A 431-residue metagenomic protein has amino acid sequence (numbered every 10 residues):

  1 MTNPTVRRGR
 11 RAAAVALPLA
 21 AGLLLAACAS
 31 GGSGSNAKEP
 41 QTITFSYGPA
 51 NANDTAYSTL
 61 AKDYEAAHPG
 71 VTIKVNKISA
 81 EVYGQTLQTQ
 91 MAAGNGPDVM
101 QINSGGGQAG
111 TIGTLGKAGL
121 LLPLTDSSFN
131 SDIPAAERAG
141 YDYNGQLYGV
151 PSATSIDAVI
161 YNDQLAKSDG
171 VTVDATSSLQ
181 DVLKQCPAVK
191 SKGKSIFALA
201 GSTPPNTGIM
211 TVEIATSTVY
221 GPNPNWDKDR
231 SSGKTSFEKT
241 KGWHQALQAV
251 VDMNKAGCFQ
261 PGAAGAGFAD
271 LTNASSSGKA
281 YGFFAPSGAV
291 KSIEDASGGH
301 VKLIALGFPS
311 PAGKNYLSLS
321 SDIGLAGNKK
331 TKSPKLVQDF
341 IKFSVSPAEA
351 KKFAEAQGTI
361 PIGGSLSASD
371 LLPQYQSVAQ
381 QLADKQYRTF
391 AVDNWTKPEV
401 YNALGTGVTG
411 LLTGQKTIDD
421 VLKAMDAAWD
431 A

Functional and structural regions predicted by a protein language model:
M1-T44, A66, F129, A427-A431: Short, low-complexity disordered leader/linker segments with a strong preference for bacterial N-terminal type II
K38-A50, V71-N76, D98-V99, Y148 (+1 more regions): Short, well-ordered beta-strand elements
D63, A67-I133, K167-G170, S275 (+2 more regions): Extracytoplasmic "Venus flytrap"/periplasmic binding protein-like
A66, E294-Q357, K416: Extracytoplasmic/periplasmic substrate-recognition and gating elements
G105-D157, M210, G298, A305: Hinge/lid segment of periplasmic solute-binding proteins
Y148-P151, L183-T235: Extracytoplasmic/periplasmic solute-binding protein
R230-A263: Glycine-centered hinge/linker elements that transmit conformational signals in sensory and ligand-binding systems
Q357-G364, S377-D430: C-terminal capping/gating helix-and-loop segments adjacent to ligand/active sites or protein-protein/ligand interfaces
